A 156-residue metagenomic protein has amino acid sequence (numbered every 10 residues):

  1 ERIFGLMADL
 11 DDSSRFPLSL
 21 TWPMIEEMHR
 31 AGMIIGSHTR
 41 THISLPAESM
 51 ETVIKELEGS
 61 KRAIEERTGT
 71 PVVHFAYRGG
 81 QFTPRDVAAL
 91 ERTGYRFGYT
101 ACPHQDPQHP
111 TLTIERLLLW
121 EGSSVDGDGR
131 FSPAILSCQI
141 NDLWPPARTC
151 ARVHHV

Functional and structural regions predicted by a protein language model:
E1-A31, R152-V156: Extended, charge-rich helix/loop segments that form flexible, surface "patches" used to engage negatively charged
R2-G5, R40-T41, I64-T68: A short alpha-helix capping/helix-coil boundary motif
A8-D9, M33, R40, T70: General secondary-structure edge motif
R15, R40, H109: Residue-level signal for pocket-adjacent positions within structured domains
L20-E51: Histidine/lysine/aspartate-rich catalytic loop segments that bind and position anionic ligands
R30, A47-V156: C-terminal active-site subregion of NodB/CE4 polysaccharide deacetylases
